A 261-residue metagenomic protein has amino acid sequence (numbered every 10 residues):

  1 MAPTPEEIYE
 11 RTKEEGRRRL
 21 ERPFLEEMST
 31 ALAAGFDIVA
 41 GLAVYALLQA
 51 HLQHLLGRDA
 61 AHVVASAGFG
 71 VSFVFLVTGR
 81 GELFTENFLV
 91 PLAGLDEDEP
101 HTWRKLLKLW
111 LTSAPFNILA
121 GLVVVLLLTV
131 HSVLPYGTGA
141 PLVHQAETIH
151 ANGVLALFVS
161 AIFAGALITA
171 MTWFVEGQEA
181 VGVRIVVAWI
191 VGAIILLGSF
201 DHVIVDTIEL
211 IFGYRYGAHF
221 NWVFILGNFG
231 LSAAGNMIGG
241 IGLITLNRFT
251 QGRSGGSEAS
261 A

Functional and structural regions predicted by a protein language model:
M1-A261: Alpha-helical transmembrane segments and their helix-helix packing motifs
